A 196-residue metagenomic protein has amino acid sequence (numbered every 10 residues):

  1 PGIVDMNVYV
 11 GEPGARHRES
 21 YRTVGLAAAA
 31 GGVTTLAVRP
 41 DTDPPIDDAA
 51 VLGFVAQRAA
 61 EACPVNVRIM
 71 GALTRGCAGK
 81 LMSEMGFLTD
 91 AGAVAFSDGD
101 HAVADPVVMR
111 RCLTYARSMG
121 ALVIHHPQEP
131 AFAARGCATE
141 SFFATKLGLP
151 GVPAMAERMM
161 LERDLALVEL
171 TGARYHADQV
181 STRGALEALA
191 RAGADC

Functional and structural regions predicted by a protein language model:
P1-A62: Metal-associated gating/positioning segment near the N- to mid-region
M6-E19, P40-T42, R68-L81, D100 (+1 more regions): Active-site mouth loops of central-metabolism enzymes
N7, A28, G32, V67 (+3 more regions): Divalent metal-coordination and catalytic microenvironments
H17-G25, C77-L88, R163-D164: Short, acidic/polar
A30, E61-P64, D90, G172: Alpha-helix termination/capping residues and helix-transition junctions
T35-P44, L73, M119-I124: N-terminal-biased segments
A49-M70, T114-H125: Alpha-helix-loop-beta-strand connector modules within alpha/beta enzyme cores
M82-C196: Histidine/acidic residue-rich metal-binding segments in metalloenzymes
